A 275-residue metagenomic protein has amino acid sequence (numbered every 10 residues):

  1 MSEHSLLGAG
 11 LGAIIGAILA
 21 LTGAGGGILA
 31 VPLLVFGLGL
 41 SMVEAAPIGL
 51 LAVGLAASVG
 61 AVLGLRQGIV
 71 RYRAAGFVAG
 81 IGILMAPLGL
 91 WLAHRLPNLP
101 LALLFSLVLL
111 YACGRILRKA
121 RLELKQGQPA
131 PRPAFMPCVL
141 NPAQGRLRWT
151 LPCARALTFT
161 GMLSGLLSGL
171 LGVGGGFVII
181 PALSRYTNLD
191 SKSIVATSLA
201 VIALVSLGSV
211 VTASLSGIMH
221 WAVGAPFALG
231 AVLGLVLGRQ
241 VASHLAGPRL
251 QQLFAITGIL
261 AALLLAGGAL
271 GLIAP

Functional and structural regions predicted by a protein language model:
M1-A17, F36, M42, L63-G165 (+2 more regions): Juxtamembrane transmembrane-helix boundary motif
G12-A24, L50-V53, A57, A79-G82: N-terminal transmembrane alpha-helices
I18-G27, S168-G175: Short helix-coil transition sites and intra-membrane helix breaks within transmembrane domains of multi-pass
A30-E44, S168-G169, V178-S193: Interfacial segments of multi-pass membrane proteins
A30-V31, S58-I69, L167-S168, I179-S184 (+1 more regions): Generic transmembrane alpha-helix signature in multi-pass membrane proteins, especially transporters/channels
P47, V195-A196, A255: Conserved glycine-rich helix-kink/hinge and helix-boundary motifs of the Major Facilitator Superfamily
G49-V53, S198-I202, V223-A228: Short hydrophobic/aromatic, small-residue-rich stretches within specific transmembrane helices of secondary active
